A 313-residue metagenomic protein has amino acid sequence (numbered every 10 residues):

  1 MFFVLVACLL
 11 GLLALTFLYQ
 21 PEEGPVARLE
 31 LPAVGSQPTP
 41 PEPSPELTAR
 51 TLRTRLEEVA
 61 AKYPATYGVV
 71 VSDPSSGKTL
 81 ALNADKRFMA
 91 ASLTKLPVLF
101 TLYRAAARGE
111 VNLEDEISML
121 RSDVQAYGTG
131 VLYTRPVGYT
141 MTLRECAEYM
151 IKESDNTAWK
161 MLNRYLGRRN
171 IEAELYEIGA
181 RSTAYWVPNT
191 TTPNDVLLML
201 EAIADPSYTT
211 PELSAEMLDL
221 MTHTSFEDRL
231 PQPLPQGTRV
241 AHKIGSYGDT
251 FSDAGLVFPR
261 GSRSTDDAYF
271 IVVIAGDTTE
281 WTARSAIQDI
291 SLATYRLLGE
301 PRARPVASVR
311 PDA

Functional and structural regions predicted by a protein language model:
M1-P38, E42, T48-Y67, S72-P74 (+3 more regions): Penicillin-recognizing serine hydrolase domain
G77, M89-M119, I271: Active-site SXXK
K78-A84: Amphipathic coiled-coil signal-relay and dimerization helices
A84-F88, L132-T134: Short glycine-enriched, charge-decorated loop/helix-capping segments at active-site entrances that position
K86, S154, A275-D277: Short, histidine-centered active-site or binding-site loop motifs used for metal coordination, general acid-base
A91-T94, E153, T190-D195: Aromatic- and histidine-enriched alpha-helix N-cap/loop-to-helix transition segments that scaffold the rims
A106-Y149, I171: Active-site-proximal loop and beta-strand segments within enzyme catalytic domains
